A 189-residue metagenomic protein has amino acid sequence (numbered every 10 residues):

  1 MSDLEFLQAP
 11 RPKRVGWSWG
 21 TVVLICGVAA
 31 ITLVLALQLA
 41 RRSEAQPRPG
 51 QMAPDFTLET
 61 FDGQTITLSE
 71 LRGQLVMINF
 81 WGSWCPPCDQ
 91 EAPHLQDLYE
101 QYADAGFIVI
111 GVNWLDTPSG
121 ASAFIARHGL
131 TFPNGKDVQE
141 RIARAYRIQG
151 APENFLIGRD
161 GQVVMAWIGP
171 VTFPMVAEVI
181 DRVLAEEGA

Functional and structural regions predicted by a protein language model:
M1-D55, A189: N-terminal targeting signals for export/organelle localization
D55-V76, Y99: A short beta-strand-turn-helix
F56, I66, F80-W81, F124 (+2 more regions): Conserved hydrophobic/aromatic "anchor" residues that stabilize well-ordered secondary structure elements
T67-D89, L95: Short active-site neighborhood of thiol/selenol oxidoreductases, capturing the structured segment around
R72-G73, D104, I148: Active-site acidic short loop of glycosyltransferases
D89-H128, V138-A145, E178: Structural microenvironment flanking redox-active thiols in thiol-disulfide oxidoreductases
A123-T131, K136-E187: Thiol/disulfide oxidoreductase modules built on the thioredoxin-like
